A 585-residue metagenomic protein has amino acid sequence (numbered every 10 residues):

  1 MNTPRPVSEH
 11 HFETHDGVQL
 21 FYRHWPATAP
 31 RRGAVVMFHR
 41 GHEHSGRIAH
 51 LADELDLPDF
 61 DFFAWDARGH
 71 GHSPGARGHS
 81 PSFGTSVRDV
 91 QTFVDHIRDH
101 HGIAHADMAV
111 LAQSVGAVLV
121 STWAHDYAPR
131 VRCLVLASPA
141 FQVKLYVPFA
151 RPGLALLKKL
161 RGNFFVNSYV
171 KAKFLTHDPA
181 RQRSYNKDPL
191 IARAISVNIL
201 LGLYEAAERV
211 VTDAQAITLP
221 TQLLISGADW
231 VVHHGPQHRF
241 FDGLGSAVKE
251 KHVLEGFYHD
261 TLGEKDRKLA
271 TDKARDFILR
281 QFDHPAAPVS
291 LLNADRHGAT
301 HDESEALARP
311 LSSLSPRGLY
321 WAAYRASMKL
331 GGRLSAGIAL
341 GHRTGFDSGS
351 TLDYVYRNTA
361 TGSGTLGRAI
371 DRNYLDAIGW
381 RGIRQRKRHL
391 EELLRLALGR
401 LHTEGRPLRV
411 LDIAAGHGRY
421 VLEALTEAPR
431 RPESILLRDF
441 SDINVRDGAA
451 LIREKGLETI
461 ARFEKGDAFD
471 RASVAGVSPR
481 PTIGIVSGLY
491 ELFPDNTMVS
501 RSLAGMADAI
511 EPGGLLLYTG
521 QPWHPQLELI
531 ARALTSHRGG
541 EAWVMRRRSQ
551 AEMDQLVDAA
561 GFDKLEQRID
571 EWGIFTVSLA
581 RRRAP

Functional and structural regions predicted by a protein language model:
H42-S45, G71-A104, A270: Catalytic nucleophile-loop/oxyanion-hole region of alpha/beta-hydrolase and closely related hydrolase-like folds
A52-G75: Conserved alpha/beta-hydrolase
I217, L223-I225: Short beta-strand/loop motif that positions the catalytic acidic residue of the alpha/beta-hydrolase fold
L219, H233-D242, V499: Short alpha-helix in the alpha/beta-hydrolase fold that links the catalytic acid
H252-E303: Catalytic active-site module of serine/aspartate enzymes centered on a nucleophile-bearing elbow/loop
H417-R430: Conserved SAM-binding loop of SAM-dependent methyltransferases across substrates and taxa, primarily the Class I
S500-P512: A short glycine-rich, Lys/Arg-flanked "PGG" loop and its adjoining helix->strand segment in the class I
G513-G520: Conserved beta-strand signature within the Rossmann-like core of class I S-adenosyl-L-methionine
